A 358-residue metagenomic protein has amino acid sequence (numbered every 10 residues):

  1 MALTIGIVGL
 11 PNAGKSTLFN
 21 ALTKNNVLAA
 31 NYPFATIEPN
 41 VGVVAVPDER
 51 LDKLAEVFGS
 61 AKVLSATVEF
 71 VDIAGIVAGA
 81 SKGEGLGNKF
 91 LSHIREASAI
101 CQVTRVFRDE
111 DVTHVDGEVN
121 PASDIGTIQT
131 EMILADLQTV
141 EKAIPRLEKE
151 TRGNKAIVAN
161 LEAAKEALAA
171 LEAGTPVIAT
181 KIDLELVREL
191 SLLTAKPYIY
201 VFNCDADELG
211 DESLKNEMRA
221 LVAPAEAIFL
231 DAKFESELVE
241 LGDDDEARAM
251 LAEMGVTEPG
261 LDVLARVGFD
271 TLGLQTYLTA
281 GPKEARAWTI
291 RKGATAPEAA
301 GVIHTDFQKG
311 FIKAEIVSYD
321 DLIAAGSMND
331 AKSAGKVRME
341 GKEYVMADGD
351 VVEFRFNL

Functional and structural regions predicted by a protein language model:
M1-E84, N88-D109: Conserved G1/Walker A P-loop phosphate-binding module
A2-V8, A13, F19, R146-V345 (+1 more regions): C-terminal-of-GTPase-core extension/linker across diverse P-loop GTPases
K24, E56, S92, T130 (+3 more regions): Short, intrinsically disordered, mixed-charge
N26-V27, A78, D111, L209 (+2 more regions): Conserved protein kinase catalytic core
F34, D48-L51, L64-F70, E84-A97 (+8 more regions): Amphipathic alpha-helical transducer elements in NTP-driven molecular machines
G42-P47, A74-E84, R95-I157, A170-I182 (+1 more regions): Conserved Switch II/interswitch segment of TRAFAC-class P-loop GTPases
E69-D72, A99-Q102, Y200, I228 (+1 more regions): Protein kinase-like catalytic core scaffold
E96, A347-D348: Short, flexible surface segments
